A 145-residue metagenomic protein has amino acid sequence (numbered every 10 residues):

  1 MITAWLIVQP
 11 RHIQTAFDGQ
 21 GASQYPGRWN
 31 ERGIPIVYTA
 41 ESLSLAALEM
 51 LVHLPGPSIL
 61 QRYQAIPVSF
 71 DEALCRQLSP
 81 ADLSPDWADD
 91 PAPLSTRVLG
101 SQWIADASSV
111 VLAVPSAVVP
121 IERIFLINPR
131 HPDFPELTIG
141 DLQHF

Functional and structural regions predicted by a protein language model:
I2-D18, E31, I59-F145: Active-site and NAD+-binding cores of ADP-ribose-processing enzymes
W29-E49, H53, F125-R130: Extended catalytic/binding region for NAD+/ADP-ribose chemistry, centered on the ART fold
